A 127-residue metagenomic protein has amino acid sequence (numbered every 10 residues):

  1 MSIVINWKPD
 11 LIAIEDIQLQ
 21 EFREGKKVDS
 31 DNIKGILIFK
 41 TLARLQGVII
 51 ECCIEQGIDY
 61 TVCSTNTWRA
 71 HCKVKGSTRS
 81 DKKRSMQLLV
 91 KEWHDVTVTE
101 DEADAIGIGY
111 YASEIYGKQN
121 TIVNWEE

Functional and structural regions predicted by a protein language model:
M1-E127: Phosphate- and other anionic-substrate recognition elements at nucleic-acid/protein interfaces
